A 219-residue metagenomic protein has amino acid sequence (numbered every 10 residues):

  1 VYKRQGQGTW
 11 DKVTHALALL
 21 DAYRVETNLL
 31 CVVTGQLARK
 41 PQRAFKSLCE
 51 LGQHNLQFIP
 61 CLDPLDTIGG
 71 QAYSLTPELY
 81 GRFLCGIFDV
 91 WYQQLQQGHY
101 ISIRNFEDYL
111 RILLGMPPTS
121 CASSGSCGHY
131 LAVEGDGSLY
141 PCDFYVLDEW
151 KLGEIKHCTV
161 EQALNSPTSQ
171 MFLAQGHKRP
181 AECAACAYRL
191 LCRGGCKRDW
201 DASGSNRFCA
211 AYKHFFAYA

Functional and structural regions predicted by a protein language model:
K3-C61: Radical SAM/AdoMet-radical enzyme domain recognition
K3-G8, A72-S74, D201-A202: Short glycine-enriched, charge-decorated loop/helix-capping segments at active-site entrances that position
K12-H15, R39, R43, L79-R82 (+5 more regions): Generic recognition of stable, solvent-exposed alpha-helical segments in well-folded globular domains
V13, N28-L29, E50-C61, L65-Y100 (+2 more regions): C-terminal scaffold of the Radical SAM
T27, C158, G194: Glycine-centered loop/turn positions within well-structured domains that cap or flank conserved ligand/cofactor-binding
G35-L37, P60-P64, E107-L110, V146: Glycine-rich beta-alpha junction loops
L79-L113, F144-A185: C-terminal accessory region of radical SAM enzymes
S138, L147-W150, K178-A219: Radical SAM enzyme core and accessory elements
